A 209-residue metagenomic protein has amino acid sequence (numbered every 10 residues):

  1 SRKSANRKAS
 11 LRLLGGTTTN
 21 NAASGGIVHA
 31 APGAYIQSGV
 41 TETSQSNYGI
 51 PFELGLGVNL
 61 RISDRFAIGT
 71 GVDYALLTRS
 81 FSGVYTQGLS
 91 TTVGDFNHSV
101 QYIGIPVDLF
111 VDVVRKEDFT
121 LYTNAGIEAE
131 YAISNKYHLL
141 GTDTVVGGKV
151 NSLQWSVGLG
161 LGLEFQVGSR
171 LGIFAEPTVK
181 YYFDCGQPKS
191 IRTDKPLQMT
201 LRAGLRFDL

Functional and structural regions predicted by a protein language model:
S1-L54, N59-I68, R79: Conserved catalytic residues of ABC-type ATPase nucleotide-binding domains
R7-A9, Y48-F52, S99-I105, F119 (+2 more regions): Residues that define the transmembrane beta-barrel architecture of outer-membrane proteins
G15-N21, Y74-T78, V113, I127-N135 (+2 more regions): Transmembrane beta-strands of outer-membrane beta-barrel pores
N21-A22, R65-I68, K116-F119, S169-I173: Repeated loop/turn-to-beta-strand initiation elements of outer-membrane beta-barrel proteins
S24-A31, Q37-N47, L77-V100, A132-S152 (+1 more regions): Extracellular/periplasm-exposed beta-strand and loop segments of Gram-negative cell-envelope proteins, dominated by
L54-D64, T70-Y74, I105-V111, A125-A129 (+3 more regions): Residues on the lipid-exposed face of transmembrane beta-strands in outer-membrane beta-barrel proteins
L77, Q154-V157, G162-L209: Predominantly the C-terminal beta-signal and adjacent terminal strand-loop region of outer-membrane beta-barrel
V93-D108, Y122-N124, I133, S156: Structural signature of Gram-negative outer-membrane beta-barrels, strongest in the C-terminal barrel of TonB-dependent
